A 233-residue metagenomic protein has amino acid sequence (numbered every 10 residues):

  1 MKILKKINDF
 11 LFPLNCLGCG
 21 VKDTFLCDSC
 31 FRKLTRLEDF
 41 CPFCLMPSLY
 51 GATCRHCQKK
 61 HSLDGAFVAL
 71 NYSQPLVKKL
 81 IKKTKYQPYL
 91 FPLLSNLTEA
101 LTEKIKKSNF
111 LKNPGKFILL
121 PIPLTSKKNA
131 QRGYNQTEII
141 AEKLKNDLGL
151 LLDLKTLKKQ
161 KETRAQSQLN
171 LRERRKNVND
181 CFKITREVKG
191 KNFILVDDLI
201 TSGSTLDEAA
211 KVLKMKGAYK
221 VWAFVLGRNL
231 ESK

Functional and structural regions predicted by a protein language model:
M1-V196, T201-K233: Glycine-rich phosphate/pyrophosphate-handling loop used in enzymes and phosphotransfer proteins
